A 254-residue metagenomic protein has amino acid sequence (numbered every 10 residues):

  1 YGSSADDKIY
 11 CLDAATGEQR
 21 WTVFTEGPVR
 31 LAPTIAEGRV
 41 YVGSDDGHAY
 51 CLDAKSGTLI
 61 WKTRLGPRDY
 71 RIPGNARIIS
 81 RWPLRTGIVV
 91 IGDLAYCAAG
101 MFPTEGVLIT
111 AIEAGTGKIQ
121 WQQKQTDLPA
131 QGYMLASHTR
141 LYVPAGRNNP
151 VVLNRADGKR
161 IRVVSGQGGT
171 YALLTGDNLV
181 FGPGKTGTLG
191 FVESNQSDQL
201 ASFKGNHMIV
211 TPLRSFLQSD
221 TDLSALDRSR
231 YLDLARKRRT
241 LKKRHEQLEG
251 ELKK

Functional and structural regions predicted by a protein language model:
Y1-Y10, V23-Y50, R77-T110, Q123-P150 (+2 more regions): Repeat-blade elements of multi-bladed beta-propeller folds
D7, E18, G47, T58 (+3 more regions): Glycine-centered loop/turn positions within well-structured domains that cap or flank conserved ligand/cofactor-binding
D13-T16, D53-S56, E113-T116, N154-D157: Short loop/turn segments that connect beta-strands within beta-propeller blades
E18-V23, W61, P73-R77, W121-Q123 (+2 more regions): A short beta-strand motif characteristic of beta-propeller blades
T63-L65, L108: Blade/loop signatures of beta-propeller domains
L65-I72: Acidic/polar low-complexity surface segments
E113, D157, T188-S194, F216 (+1 more regions): Long, non-membrane, amphipathic alpha-helices that form coiled-coils
T116, L153-D157, G166, G184-K185 (+4 more regions): Membrane-insertion modules used to breach or fuse lipid bilayers
